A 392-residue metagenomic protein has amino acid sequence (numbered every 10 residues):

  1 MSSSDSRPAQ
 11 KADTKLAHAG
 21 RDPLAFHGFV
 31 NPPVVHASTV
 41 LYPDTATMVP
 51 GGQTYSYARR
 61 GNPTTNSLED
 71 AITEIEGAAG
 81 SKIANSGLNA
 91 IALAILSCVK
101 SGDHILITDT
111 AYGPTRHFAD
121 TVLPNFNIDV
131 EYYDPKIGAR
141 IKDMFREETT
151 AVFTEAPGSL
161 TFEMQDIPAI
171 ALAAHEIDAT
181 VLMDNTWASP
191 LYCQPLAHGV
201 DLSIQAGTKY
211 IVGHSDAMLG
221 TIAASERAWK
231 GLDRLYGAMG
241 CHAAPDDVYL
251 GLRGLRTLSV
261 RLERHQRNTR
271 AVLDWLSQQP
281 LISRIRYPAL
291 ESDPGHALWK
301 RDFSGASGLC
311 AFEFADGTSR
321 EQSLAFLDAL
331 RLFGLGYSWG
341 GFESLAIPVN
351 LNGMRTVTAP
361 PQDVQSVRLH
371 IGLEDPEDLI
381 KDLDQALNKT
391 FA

Functional and structural regions predicted by a protein language model:
M1-G52, A392: N-terminal glycine-rich, Lys/His-bearing helix-loop that initiates the first secondary-structure elements of many
S2, D120, D129-E131, G317-T318 (+1 more regions): PLP-dependent enzyme catalytic core of the Aspartate aminotransferase-like
S2-P8, L16-D22, S81-Q279: Conserved PLP-enzyme active-site core in the AAT-like
T39-A92, P114-T121: Conserved N-terminal alpha-helix of the aminotransferase class I/II PLP-enzyme fold
A151, T180, L202, R284 (+2 more regions): Structural preference for beta-strand elements that scaffold enzyme active sites
G240, D328-S338, A386-A392: A common structural junction motif
G251-V260, G308-D316, V367-G372: Short, well-ordered beta-strand elements within core beta-sheets of diverse protein domains
R270-R331, L335-G340, L351-P361: Conserved small-domain helix->loop->beta segment predominantly found in fold-type I
